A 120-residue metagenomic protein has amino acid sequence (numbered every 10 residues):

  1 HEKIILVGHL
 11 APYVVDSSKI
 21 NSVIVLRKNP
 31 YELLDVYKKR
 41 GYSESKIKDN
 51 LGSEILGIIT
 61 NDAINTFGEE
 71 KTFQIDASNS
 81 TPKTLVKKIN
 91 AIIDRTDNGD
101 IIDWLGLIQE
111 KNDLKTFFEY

Functional and structural regions predicted by a protein language model:
H1-V15, I108-K115: ATP-dependent small-molecule kinase phosphotransfer cores that center on conserved nucleotide phosphate-binding segments
K3, S22, K71-F73: Well-ordered beta-strand positions
V7-K46: ATP-dependent NMP and nucleoside kinases share a basic, alpha-helical "lid"
L26-R27, N50, S78: Conserved AAA+ ATPase "SRH/arginine-finger" region at the nucleotide-binding site
E32-Y37, I58-I59, P82-V86: Switch/connector loops and helix/strand junctions flanking conserved nucleotide-binding motifs in nucleotide-processing
S43-L56, T60: Long, charge-dense
I64-Y120: NTP-dependent small-molecule kinase module
